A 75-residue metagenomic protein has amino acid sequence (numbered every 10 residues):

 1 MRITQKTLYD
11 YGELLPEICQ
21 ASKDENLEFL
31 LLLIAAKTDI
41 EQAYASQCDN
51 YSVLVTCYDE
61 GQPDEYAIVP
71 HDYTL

Functional and structural regions predicted by a protein language model:
R2-N26: N-terminal acidic leader/helix
S22-L75: Acidic, low-complexity, intrinsically disordered interaction modules
